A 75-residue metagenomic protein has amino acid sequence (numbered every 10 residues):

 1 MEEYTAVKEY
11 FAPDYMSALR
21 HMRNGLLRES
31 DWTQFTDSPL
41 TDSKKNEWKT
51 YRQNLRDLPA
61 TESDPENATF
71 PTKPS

Functional and structural regions predicted by a protein language model:
M1-S75: A preference for well-ordered globular domain cores that mediate specific macromolecular interactions or catalysis
